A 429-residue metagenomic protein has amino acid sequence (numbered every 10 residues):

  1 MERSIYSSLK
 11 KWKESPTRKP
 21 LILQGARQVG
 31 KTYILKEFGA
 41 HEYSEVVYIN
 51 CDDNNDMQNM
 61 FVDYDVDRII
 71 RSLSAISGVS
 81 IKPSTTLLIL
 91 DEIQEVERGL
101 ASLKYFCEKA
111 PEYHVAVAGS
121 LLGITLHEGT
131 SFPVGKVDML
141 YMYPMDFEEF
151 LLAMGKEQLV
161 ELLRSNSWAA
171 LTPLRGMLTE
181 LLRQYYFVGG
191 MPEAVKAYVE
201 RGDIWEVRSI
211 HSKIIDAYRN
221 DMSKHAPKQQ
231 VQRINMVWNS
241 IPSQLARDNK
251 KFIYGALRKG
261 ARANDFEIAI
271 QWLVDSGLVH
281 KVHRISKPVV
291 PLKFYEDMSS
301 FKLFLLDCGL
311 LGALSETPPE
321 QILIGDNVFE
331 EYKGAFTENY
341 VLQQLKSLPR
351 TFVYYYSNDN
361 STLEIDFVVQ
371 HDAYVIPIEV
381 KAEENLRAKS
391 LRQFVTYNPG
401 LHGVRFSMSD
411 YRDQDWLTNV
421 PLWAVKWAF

Functional and structural regions predicted by a protein language model:
M1-P16: Pre-Walker A adenine-sensing motif
K31: Conserved lysine of the Walker
I34, F38: Hydrophobic positions on the alpha1 helix immediately C-terminal to the Walker A/P-loop
D53-P83: Short glycine-rich substrate-engagement loop in P-loop NTPases that contacts/grips substrate
I89, H114-S120, Y141, F150: Structural recognition of the conserved hydrophobic beta-strand(s) that form the central parallel beta-sheet of P-loop
H127-A246: Interdomain motor-coupling "hinge/lid" segment immediately C-terminal to the ATP-binding subdomain of NTP-driven enzymes
K196-E364, V369-Q370: Accessory nucleic acid-recognition modules appended to NTPase machines
L345, I365-E384, G403: Conserved catalytic cores of phosphodiester-cleaving nucleases, focusing on short active-site segments
